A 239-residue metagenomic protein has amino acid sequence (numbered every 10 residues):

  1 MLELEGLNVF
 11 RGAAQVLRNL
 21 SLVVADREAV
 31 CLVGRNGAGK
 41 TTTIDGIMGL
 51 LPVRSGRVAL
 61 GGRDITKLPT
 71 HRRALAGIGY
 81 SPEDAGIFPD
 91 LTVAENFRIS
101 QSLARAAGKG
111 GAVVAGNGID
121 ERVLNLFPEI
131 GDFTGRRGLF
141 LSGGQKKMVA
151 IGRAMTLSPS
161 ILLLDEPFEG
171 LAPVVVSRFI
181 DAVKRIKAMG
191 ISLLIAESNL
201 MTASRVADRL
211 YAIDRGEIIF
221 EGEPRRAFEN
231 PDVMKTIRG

Functional and structural regions predicted by a protein language model:
V33-R35: The feature captures the beta-strand-to-loop junction immediately N-terminal to the Walker
M48: Helix-to-loop junction immediately C-terminal to a conserved catalytic motif
P52, D64-A85, P89, V113-G116 (+3 more regions): ABC ATPase NBD coupling module
R137-L141: Conserved ABC ATPase signature
A154-M155: ABC ATPase C-loop
L162-E166: Catalytic Walker B motif of ABC-type/P-loop ATPase nucleotide-binding domains
